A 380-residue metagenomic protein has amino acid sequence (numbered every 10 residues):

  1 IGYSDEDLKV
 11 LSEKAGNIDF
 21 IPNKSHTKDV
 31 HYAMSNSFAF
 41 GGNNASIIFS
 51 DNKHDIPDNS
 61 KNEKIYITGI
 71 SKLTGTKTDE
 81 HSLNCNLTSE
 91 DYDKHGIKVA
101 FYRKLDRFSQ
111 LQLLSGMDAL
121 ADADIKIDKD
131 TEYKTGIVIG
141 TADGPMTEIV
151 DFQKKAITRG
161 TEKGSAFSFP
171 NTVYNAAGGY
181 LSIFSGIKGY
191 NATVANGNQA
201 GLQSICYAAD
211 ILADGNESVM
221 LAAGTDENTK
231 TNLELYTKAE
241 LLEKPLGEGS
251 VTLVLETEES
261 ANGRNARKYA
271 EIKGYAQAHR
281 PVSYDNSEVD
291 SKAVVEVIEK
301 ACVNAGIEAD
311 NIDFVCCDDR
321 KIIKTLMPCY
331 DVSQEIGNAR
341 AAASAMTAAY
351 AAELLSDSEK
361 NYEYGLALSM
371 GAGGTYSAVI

Functional and structural regions predicted by a protein language model:
I1-Y190, L202, D210-A213, T225-E259 (+1 more regions): Conserved "HGTGT" condensation-loop signature of ketosynthase/thiolase-family condensing enzymes that catalyze
N191-A195: Short catalytic-loop micro-motif centered on adjacent basic/acidic residues
Y207: Internal active-site segments that recognize and position negatively charged phosphoryl groups and nucleotide moieties
N216-V219: Alpha-to-beta junction loops
